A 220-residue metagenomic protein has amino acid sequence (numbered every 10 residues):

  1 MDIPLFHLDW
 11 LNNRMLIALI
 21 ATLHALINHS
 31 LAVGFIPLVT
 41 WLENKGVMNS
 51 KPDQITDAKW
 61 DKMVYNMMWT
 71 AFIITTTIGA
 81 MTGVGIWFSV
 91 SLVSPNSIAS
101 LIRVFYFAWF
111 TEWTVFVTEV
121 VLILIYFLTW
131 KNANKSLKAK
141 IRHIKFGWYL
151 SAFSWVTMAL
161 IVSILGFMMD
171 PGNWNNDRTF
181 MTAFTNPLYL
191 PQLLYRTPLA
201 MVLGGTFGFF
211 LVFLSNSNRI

Functional and structural regions predicted by a protein language model:
M1-G79: N-terminal signal-anchor module of multipass membrane proteins
M1-L23, T56-M63, F88-W109, G166-L193: Membrane-interface interhelical loops and short amphipathic "cap" helices that link adjacent transmembrane segments
M1-L5, N28, G79-V90, A159-S163: Alpha-helical transmembrane segments of multi-pass membrane proteins
I27, L31, M68-T75, T111 (+4 more regions): Hydrophobic alpha-helical transmembrane segments of polytopic
N28-T40, W113-F127, L194-V212: Hydrophobic cores of alpha-helical transmembrane segments in multi-pass inner/ER membrane proteins, independent
I36-W69, F88-S100, I125-I144, F207-I220: Juxtamembrane membrane-water interface segments of multi-pass membrane proteins, especially cytoplasmic-side
F72-G147, M168-P171: Membrane-interface helix-loop-helix modules in multi-pass inner-membrane proteins
N134-I220: Long, contiguous internal "core" modules enriched in hydrophobic/ aromatic residues
